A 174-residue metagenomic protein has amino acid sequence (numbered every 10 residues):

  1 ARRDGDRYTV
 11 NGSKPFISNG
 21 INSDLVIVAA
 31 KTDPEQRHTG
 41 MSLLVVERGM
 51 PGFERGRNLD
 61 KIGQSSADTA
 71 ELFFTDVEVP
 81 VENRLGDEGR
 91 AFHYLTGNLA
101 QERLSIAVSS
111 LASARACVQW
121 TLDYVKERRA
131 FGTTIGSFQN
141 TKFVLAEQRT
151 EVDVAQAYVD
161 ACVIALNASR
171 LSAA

Functional and structural regions predicted by a protein language model:
R2, D33-E35, Q64: Short polar/acidic secondary-structure junctions
R2-D4, V28-K31, V45-R48, F73-T75 (+1 more regions): Short beta-strand-to-turn element immediately C-terminal to the catalytic PLP-Schiff-base lysine in fold type I
R3-Y8, E71-V77, V81, E88-F92 (+1 more regions): Alpha-helical interface subdomain recognition
N11-R55: A short core secondary-structure module
P15-G20, Q64, Q101-S105: Glycine-rich phosphate/pyrophosphate-binding beta-alpha loops
G40, D68, Q139: Exposed loop/turn and edge beta-strand positions of beta-sandwich/beta-sheet ligand-binding modules
G40, E54-R57, V81-E88: Short, charged, solvent-exposed linker or helix-capping segments at domain edges/interfaces that act as flexible hinges
G49-P80: Flexible, small-/acidic-enriched active-site or ligand-binding loops
